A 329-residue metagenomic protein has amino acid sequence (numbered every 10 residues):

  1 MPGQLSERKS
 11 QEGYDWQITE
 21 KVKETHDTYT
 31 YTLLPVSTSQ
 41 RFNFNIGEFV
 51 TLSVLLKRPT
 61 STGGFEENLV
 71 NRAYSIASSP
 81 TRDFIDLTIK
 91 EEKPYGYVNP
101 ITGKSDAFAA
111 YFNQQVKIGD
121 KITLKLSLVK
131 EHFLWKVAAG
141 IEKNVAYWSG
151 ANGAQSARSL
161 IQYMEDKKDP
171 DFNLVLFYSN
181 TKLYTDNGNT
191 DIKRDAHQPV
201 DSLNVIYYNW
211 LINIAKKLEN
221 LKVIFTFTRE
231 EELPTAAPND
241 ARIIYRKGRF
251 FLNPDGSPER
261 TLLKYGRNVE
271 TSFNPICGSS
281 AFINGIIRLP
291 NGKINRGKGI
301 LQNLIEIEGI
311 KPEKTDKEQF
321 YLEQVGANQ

Functional and structural regions predicted by a protein language model:
G3-D120, T181-K182, T228-R229: Ferredoxin-reductase
S10, F177, K182-Q329: Reductase modules of NAD(P)H-dependent flavoproteins
G47, G153, S279: Short, conserved phosphate/pyrophosphate- and ester-handling motifs at nucleotide-, phospho-/glycolipid
T62, A157-S159, G285-R288: Short glycine-/acidic-enriched loop or helix-start segments at secondary-structure transitions that form or flank
I76, S156-K168: Histidine-anchored nucleotide/phosphate-binding helix
S127-E142: A short, basic/flexible loop-to-alpha-helix module at the beginning of a structural domain
N144-A146, N173-V175, T271-F273: Structural motif
N152-A157, F282: Hydrophobic/small residue at the entry helix of a nucleotide-binding pocket
